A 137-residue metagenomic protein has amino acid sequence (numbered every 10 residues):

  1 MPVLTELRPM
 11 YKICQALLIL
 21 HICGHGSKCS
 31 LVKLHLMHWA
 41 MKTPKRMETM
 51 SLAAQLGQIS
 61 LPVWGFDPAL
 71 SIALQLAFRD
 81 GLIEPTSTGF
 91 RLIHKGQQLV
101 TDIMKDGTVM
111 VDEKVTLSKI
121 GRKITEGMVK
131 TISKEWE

Functional and structural regions predicted by a protein language model:
M1-P62: Short, amphipathic alpha-helical interface elements at domain boundaries that mediate macromolecular binding
P9, F66-A69: Aromatic-acidic/polar surface patches that form glycan- and anion
I22-H25, R79, I83: General structural signal for alpha-helix termini and helix-helix connectors
G26-L34, D67, P85, G89: Alpha-helix N-cap/helix-initiation sites
S71-D80: Basic amphipathic alpha-helical segments that dock to polyanions
E84-V109: Accessory beta->alpha helical hairpin/"wing" motif in late/C-terminal subdomains of nucleic-acid enzymes
K105-E137: Exposed, interaction-prone assembly regions rather than primary DNA-binding/catalytic cores
